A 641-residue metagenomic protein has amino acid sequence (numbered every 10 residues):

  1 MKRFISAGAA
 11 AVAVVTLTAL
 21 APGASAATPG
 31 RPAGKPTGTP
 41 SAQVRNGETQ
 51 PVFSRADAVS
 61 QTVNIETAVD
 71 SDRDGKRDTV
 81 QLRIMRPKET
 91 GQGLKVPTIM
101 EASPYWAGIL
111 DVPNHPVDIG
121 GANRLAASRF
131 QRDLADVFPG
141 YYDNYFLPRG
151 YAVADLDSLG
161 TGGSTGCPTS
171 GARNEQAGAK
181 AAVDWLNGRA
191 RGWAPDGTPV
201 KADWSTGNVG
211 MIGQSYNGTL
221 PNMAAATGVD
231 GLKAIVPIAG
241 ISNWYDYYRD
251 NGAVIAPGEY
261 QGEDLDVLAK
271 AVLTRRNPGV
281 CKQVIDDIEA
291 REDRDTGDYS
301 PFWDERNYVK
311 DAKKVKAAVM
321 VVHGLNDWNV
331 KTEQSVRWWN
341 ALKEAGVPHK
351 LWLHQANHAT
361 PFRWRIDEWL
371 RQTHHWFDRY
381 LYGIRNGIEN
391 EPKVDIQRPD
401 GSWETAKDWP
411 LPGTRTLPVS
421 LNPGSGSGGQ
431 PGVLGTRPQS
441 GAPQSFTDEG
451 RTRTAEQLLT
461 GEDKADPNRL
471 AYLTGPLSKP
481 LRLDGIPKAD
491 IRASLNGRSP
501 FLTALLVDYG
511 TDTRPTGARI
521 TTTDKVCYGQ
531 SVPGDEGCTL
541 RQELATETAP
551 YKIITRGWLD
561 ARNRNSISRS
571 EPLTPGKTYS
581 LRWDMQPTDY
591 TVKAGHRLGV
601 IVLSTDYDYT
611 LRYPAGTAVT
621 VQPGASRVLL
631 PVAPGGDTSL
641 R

Functional and structural regions predicted by a protein language model:
M1-T28: Secretory targeting and sorting signals
F4, S25-N123, F130-Q131, P139-Y142 (+6 more regions): Catalytic-loop region of hydrolases
G34-G38, V44-Q50, V69-S71, G75-D78 (+10 more regions): Accessory cap/linker subdomain of secreted extracellular hydrolases
G34-G38, V44-T49, T62, D367-R641: C-terminal, loop-rich substrate-recognition/catalytic regions characterized by aromatic stacking residues
D136, G162-V183, R189-A190, A359-W369: Catalytic nucleophile-loop/oxyanion-hole region of alpha/beta-hydrolase and closely related hydrolase-like folds
V315, V321-H323, D327: Short beta-strand/loop motif that positions the catalytic acidic residue of the alpha/beta-hydrolase fold
W328-Q334: Conserved alpha/beta-hydrolase "acid-adjacent" motif
L342-A359: Catalytic histidine neighborhood in serine/cysteine hydrolases with alpha/beta-hydrolase-type architecture
